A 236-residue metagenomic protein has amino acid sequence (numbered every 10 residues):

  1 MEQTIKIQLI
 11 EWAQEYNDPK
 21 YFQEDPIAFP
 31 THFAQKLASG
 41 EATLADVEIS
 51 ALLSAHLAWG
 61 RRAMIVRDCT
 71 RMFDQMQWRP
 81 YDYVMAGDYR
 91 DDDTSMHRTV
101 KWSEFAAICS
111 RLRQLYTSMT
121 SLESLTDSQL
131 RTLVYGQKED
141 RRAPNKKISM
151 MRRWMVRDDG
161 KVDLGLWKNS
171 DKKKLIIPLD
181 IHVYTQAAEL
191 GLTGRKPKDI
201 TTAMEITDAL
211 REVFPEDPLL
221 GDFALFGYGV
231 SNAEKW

Functional and structural regions predicted by a protein language model:
M1-W236: HhH-family (HhH-GPD) DNA N-glycosylase catalytic core used in base-excision repair
